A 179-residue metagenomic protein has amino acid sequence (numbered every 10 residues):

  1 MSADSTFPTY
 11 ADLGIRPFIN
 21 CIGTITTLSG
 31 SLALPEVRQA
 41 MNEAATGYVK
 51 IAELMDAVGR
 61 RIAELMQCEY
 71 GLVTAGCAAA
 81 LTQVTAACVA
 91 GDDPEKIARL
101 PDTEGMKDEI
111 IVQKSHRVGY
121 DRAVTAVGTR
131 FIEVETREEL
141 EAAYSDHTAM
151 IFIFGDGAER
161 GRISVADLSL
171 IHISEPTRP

Functional and structural regions predicted by a protein language model:
M1-Y48: N-terminal "arm"/small-domain region of PLP-dependent enzymes with the aminotransferase-like
T27-L28, E138-L140, D156-R162: Short, small-residue-enriched loops and turns at beta-alpha junctions that line or gate enzyme active sites
S31-A78, A87-A90: Conserved N-terminal alpha-helix of the aminotransferase class I/II PLP-enzyme fold
A90-A149: PLP-dependent aminotransferase-like
T148-A158: Short acidic, glycine-rich surface-loop motifs adjacent to enzyme active sites
I163-D167: Charged helix-capping and loop-helix junction motifs
S169-P179: Residue-level detector of conserved catalytic or cofactor/ligand-binding positions in enzyme active sites
